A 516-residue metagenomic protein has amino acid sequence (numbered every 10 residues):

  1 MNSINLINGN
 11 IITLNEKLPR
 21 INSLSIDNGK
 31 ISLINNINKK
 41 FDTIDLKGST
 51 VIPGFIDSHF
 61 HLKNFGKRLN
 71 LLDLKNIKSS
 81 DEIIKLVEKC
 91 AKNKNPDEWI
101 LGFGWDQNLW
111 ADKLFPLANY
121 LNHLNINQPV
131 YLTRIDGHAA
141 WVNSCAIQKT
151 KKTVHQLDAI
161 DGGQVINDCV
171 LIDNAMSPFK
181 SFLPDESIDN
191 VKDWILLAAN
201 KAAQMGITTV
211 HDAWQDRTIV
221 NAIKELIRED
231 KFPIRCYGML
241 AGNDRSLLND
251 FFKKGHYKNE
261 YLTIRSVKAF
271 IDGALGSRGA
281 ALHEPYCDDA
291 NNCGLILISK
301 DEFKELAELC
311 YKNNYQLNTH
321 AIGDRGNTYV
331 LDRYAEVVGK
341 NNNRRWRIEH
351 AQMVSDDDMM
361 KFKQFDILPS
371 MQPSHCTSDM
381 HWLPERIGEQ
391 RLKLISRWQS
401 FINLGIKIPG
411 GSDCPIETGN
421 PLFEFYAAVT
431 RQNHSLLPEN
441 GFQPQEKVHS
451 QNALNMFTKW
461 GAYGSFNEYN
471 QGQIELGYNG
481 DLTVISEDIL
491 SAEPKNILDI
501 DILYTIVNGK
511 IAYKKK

Functional and structural regions predicted by a protein language model:
N2, N22, N470-Q473, I502: Short, conserved secondary-structure segments in the cores of folded domains
N2-I7, I12, E16-D250, A269 (+5 more regions): Divalent metal-binding segments
S58, F365, G480: An anion/phosphate-binding loop that grips the pyrophosphate of nucleotide cofactors and donors
H61, Y261-G279, I367-T377: Non-cysteine beta-strand/loop elements that form the S-adenosyl-L-methionine
D193, E308-N318, R325-W346, H350-A351 (+4 more regions): His/Asp/Glu-enriched, well-ordered alpha-helical/loop segment that forms or immediately abuts the divalent-metal
I227-D230, K253-L262, N341, F362-D366: Acidic (Asp/Glu)-rich catalytic clusters
N508, K515-K516: Beta-rich accessory regions
